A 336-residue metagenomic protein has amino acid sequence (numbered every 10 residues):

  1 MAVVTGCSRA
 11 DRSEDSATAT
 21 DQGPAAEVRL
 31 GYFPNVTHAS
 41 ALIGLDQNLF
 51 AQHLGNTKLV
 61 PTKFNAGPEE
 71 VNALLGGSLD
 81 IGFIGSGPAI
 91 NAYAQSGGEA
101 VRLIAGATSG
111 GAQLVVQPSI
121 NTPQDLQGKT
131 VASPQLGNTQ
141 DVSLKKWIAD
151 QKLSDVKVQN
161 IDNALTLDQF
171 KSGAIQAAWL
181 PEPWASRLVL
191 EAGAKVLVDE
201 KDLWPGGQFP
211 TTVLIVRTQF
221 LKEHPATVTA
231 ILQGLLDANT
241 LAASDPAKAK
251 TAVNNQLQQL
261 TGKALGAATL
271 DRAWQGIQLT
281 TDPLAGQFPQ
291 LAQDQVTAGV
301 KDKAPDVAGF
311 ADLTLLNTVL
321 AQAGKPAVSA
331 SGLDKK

Functional and structural regions predicted by a protein language model:
C7-D11: Bacterial signal peptide processing site
S13-N160, Q176-E182, L197-V198: Short, glycine-/small- and polar/acidic-enriched structural segments that line small-molecule recognition paths
H38, L42, Q47, V71 (+15 more regions): Extracytoplasmic/secreted envelope proteins and their assembly/folding machinery, especially bacterial periplasmic
N48-N56, D202-G207, W274-L284: Short, solvent-exposed loop/beta-turn-alpha elements that line the ligand-binding surface or hinge of extracytoplasmic
A164-Q258: Pocket-lining segment of extracytoplasmic ligand-binding domains
E223-K303: Secondary-structure end/capping motifs
Q293-K336: Conserved C-terminal helix/tail region of periplasmic/extracytoplasmic solute-binding proteins
